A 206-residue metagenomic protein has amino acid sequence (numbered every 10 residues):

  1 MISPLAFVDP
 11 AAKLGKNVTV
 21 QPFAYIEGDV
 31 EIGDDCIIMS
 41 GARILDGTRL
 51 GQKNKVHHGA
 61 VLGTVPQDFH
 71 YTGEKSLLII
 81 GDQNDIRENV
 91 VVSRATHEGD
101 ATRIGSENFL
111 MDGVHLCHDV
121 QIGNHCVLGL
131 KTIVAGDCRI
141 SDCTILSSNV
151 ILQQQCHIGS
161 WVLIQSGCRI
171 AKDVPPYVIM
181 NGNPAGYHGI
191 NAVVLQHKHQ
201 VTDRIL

Functional and structural regions predicted by a protein language model:
I2-G186: Structural signal for interior beta-strand "rungs" in well-ordered beta-sheet cores of soluble enzyme domains
P175, N191, V201-T202: Helix N-cap and loop-to-helix transition residues
P184, H188-H197: SDR active-site lid
Q196-L206: An accessory alpha-helical subdomain
